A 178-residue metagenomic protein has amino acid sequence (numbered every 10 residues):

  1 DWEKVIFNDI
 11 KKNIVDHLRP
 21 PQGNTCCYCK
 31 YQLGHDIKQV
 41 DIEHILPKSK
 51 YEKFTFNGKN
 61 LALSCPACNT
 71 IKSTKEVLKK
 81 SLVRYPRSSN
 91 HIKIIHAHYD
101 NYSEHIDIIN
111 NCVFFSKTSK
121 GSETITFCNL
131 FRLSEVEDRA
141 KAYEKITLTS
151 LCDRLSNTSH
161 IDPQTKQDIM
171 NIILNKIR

Functional and structural regions predicted by a protein language model:
D1-R19, L33-H35, E52-A62, P66-R178: Extended charged
P21-G23: Short, motif-level signal for alpha-helix interfacial/capping segments enriched in acidic residues and aromatics/proline
T25, D41, S64: The −1 position to Zn-ligating cysteines in a subset of zinc-ribbon hairpins
K30-Q32, V40: Long, hydrophobic/aromatic-enriched structural stretches that serve as scaffold segments
I42-P47: Histidine-centered catalytic micro-motifs used for acid/base chemistry in nuclease and nucleotide-processing active
